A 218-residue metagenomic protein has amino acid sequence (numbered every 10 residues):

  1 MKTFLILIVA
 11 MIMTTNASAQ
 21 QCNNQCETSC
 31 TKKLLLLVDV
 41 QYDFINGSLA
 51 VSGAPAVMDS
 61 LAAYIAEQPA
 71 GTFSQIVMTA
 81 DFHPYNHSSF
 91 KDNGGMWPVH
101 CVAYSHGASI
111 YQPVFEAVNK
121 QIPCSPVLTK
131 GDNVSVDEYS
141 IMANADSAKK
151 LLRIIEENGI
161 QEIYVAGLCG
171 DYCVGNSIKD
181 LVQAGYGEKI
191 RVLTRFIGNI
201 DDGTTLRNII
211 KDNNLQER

Functional and structural regions predicted by a protein language model:
F4-M13: Sec-dependent N-terminal signal peptides
Q20-L36, D43, A54-Q75, P84-G94 (+1 more regions): Active-site-adjacent betaalpha module
V40-S48: Short acidic, Gly/Ser-rich segments with clustered Asp/Glu that frequently serve as metal-coordination loops in enzyme
L49-G53: Active-site rim/loop-helix segments in enzyme catalytic domains that contact anionic ligands
D81: Active-site loop/turn elements of alpha/beta-hydrolase fold enzymes, especially the short glycine-/histidine-rich
